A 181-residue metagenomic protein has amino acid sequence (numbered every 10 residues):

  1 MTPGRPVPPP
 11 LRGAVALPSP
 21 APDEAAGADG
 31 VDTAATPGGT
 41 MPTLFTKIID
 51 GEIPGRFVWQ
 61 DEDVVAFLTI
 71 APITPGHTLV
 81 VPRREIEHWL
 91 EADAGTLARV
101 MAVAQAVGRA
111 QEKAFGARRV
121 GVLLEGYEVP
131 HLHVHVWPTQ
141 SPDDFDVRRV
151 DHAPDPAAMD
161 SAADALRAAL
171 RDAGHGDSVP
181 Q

Functional and structural regions predicted by a protein language model:
T2-E24, D29-Q181: HIT superfamily nucleotide-processing domains
